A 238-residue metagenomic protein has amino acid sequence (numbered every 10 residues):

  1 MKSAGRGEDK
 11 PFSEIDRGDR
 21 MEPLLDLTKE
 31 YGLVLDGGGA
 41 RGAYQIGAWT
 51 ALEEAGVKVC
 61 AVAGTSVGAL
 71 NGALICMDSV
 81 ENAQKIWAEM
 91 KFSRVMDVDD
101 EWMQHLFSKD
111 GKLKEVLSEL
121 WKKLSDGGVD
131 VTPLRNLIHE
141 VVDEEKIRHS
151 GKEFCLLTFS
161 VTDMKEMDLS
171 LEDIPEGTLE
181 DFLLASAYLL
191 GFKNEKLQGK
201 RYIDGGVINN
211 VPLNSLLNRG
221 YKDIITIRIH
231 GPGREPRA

Functional and structural regions predicted by a protein language model:
K2-T65, A73-A238: Patatin-like phospholipase
